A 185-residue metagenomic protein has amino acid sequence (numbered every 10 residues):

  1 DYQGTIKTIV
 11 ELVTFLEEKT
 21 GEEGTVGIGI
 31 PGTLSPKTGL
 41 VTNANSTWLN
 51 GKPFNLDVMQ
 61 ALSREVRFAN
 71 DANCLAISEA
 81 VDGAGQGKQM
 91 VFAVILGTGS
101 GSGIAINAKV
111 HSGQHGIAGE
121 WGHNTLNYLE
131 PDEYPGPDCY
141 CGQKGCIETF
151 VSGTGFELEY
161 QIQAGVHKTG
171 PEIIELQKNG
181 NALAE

Functional and structural regions predicted by a protein language model:
D1-Y2, R67, D82-A184: Glycine/GP-enriched mid-protein hinge/lid loop-to-helix segment characteristic of carbohydrate kinases
Y2-V10, T14, E18, E22-V26 (+2 more regions): Glycine-rich phosphate-binding loop and adjoining helix at the ATP-binding site of ATP-dependent phosphoryl-transfer
P31-L34, G97-G99: Short glycine-rich anion-binding loops that position phosphate/pyrophosphate groups of nucleotides and phosphorylated
